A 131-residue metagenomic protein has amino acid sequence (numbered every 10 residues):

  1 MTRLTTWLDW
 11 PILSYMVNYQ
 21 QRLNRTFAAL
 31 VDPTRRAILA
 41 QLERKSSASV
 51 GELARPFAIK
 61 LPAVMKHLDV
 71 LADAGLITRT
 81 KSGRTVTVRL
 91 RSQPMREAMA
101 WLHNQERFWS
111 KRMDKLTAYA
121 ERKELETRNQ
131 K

Functional and structural regions predicted by a protein language model:
M1-R22, A40-R44, R96-K131: Amphipathic alpha-helical dimerization/coiled-coil segments that flank or bridge DNA-binding/regulatory modules
V17, Q21-P62, S82-A100: N-terminal helix-turn-helix DNA-binding core of bacterial DNA-binding proteins
V31, A72, T117-A120: Protein kinase-like catalytic domain
R55, K66, D73: Alpha-helical residues within the helix-turn-helix
